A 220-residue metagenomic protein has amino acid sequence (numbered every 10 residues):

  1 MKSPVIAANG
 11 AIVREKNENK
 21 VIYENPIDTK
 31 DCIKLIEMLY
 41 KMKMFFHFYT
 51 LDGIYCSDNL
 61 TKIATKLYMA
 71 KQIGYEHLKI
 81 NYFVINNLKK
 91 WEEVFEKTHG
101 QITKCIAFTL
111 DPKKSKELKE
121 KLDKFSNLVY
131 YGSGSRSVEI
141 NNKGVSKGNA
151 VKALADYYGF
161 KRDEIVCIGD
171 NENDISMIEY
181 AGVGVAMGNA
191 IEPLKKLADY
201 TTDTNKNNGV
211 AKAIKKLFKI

Functional and structural regions predicted by a protein language model:
M1, N9, N17, M42 (+3 more regions): Short, structured coil segments at secondary-structure junctions
M1-K30: Alpha-helical substrate-recognition element adjacent to the catalytic core
M1-S3, Y23-N25, I63-L67, G148-N149 (+1 more regions): Short, hinge-like loop/turn segments at secondary-structure boundaries
K2-A8, Y130-Y131, G184-G188, T202-D203: Short hydrophobic/aromatic-enriched beta-strand-loop microsegments
K16-N17, D58, E117, M177 (+2 more regions): Short glycine-/acidic-enriched loop or helix-start segments at secondary-structure transitions that form or flank
M38, M42-M44, Y49-I168: Conserved acidic, metal-coordinating active-site core of Asp-based, Mg2+-dependent phosphoryl-transfer enzymes
D123, V138-I220: Mg2+-dependent phosphoryl-transfer enzymes with acidic/Ser/Thr/Gly-rich catalytic loops
